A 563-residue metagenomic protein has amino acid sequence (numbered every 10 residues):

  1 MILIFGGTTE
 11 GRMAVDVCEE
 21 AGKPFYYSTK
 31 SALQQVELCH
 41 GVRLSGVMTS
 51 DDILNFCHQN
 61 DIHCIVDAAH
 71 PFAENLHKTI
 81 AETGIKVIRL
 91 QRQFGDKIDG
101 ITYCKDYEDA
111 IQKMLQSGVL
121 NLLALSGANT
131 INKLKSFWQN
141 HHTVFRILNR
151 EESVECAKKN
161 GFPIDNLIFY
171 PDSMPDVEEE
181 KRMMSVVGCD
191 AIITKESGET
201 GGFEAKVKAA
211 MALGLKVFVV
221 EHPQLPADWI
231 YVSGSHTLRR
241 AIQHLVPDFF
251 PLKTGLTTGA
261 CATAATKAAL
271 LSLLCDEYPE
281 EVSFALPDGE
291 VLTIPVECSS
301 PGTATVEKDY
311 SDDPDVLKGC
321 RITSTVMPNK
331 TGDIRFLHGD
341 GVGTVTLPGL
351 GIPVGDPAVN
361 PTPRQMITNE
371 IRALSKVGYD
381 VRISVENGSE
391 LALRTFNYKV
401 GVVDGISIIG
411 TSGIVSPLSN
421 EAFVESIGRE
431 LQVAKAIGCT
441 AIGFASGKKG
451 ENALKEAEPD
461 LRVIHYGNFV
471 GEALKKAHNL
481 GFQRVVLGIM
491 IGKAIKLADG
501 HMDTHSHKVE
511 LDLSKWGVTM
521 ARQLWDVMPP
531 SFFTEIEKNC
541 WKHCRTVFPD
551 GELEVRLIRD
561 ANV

Functional and structural regions predicted by a protein language model:
Y26-M48, D99-T102, V154-N160, V291-P295: N-terminal beta-loop-helix "entrance" segment that forms/cooperates in small-molecule cofactor or anionic ligand
Y27-Q35, L90-G95, A128-I131, L148-E152 (+1 more regions): Short, polar loop motifs at secondary-structure junctions
H40-N60, F169-E179: Glycine-rich, highly charged phosphate/nucleotide-binding loops
L54-A110: Glycine/small-residue-rich loop that forms an oxyanion/phosphate-binding "nest" at active or ligand-binding sites
G127-L167, V177: Anionic-ligand binding region
K158-D165, Y170-V187, A191-L213, F218-H222: A C-terminal functional module that forms or caps the active site or interfaces directly with catalytic machinery
F249-Y398: Generic N-terminal targeting/processing segments that precede catalytic cores or assembly contacts
K253-L256, V400, I406, T411-T534 (+2 more regions): A structural signal for small-residue-enriched, beta-sheet-centric alpha/beta enzyme cores and oligomeric scaffold folds
